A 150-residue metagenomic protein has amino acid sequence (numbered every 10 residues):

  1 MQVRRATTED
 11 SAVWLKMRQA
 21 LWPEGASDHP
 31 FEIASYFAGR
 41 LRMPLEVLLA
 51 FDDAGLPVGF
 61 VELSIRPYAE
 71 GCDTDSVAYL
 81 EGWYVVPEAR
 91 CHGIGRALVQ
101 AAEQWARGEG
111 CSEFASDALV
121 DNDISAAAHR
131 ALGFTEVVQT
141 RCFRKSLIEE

Functional and structural regions predicted by a protein language model:
Q2-K16: A short beta-loop-alpha structural element at the N-terminal edge of CoA-dependent acyl/N-acetyltransferase catalytic
K16-H29: Helix-loop element at the rim of GNAT/NAT acetyltransferase active sites that forms part of the acceptor-substrate
A26-L49: Active-site rim helix/loop that mediates acceptor-substrate recognition in acyltransferases
L49, L56-I65, Y79, Y84: Conserved beta-strand in the GNAT
T74-P87, R141: Conserved acetyl-CoA binding element of GNAT-fold acetyltransferases
V85, C91-Q104, A131: Conserved acetyl-CoA-binding loop-helix of GNAT-fold acetyltransferases
A106-A118: Conserved GNAT acetyl-CoA-binding A-motif
A115-S125, R144: Conserved beta-strand-loop-alpha-helix junction that forms the acyl-donor binding cleft
